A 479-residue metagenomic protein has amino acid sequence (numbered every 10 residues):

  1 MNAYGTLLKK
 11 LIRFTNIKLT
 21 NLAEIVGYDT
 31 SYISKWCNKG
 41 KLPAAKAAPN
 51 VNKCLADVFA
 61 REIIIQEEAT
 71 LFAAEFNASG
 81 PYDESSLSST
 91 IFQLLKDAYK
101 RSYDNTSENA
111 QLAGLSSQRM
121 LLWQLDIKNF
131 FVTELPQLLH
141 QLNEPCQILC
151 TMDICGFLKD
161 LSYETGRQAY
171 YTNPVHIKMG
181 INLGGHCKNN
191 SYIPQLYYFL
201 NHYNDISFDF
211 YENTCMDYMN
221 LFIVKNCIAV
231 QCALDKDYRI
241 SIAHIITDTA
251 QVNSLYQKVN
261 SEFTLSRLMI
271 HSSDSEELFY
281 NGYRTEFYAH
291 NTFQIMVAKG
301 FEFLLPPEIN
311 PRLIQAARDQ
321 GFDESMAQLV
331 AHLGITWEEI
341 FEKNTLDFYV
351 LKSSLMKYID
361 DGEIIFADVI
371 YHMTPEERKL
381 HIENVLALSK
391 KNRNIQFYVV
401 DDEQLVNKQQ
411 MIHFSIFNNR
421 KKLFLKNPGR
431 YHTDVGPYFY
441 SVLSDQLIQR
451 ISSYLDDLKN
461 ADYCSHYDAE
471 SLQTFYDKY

Functional and structural regions predicted by a protein language model:
M1, K35, A45-L112: Short amphipathic recognition helices of helix-turn-helix/homeodomain-type DNA-binding modules
M1-L19, I25: A short, Lys/Arg-rich alpha-helix, primarily the initiator
I12, W36-G40, F59: DNA major-groove recognition helix of helix-turn-helix
I17-T20, K53, D209: Intrinsically disordered, low-complexity, charge-biased terminal/linker regions in eukaryotic proteins
G27-K46: Recognition helix of helix-turn-helix/homeodomain-like DNA-binding domains that insert into the DNA major groove
R119-C464: Hydrophobic protein-protein interaction segments
Q473-Y479: Hinge/cleft segment of the Venus flytrap/periplasmic-binding protein
